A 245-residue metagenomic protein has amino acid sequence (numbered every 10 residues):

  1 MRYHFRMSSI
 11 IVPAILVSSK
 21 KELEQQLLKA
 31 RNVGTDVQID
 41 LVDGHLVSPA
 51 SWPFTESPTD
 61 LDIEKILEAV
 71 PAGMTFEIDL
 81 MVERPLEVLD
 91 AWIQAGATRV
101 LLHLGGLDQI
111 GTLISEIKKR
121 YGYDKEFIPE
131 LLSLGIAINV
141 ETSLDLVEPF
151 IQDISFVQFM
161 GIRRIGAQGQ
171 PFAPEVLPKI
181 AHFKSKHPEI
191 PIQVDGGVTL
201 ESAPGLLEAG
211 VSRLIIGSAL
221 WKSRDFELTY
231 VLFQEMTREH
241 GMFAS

Functional and structural regions predicted by a protein language model:
S9-I15, V37-I39, M74-L80, V100-L102 (+4 more regions): Hydrophobic faces of well-ordered beta-strands that scaffold small-molecule active sites in alpha/beta enzyme cores
L23-K29, R84-Q94, E141-D153, V198-L214: Catalytic cores of alpha/beta
A30, I39-D40, W92, V157 (+5 more regions): Conserved, mostly hydrophobic/aromatic
G44-S57, V140, L146-A181, S185-H187 (+1 more regions): Glycine/Thr-rich beta-alpha phosphate-binding loop at enzyme active sites
A50-L113: Glycine/small-residue-rich loop that forms an oxyanion/phosphate-binding "nest" at active or ligand-binding sites
P53-I78, E116-V140, E175-Q193, F233-S245: Alpha-helix-loop-beta-strand connector modules within alpha/beta enzyme cores
E87-D145: Hydrophobic, well-structured mid-protein blocks that either form specific transmembrane helices
V100-Q109, Q158-G169, A209-Y230: Glycine-rich phosphate-binding active-site loops on the catalytic face of alpha/beta enzymes
